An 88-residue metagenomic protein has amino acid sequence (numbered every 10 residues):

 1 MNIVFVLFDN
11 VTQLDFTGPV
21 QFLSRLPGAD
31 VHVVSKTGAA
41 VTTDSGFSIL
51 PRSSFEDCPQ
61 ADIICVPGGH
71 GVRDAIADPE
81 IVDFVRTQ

Functional and structural regions predicted by a protein language model:
M1-Q88: Extended, subdomain-level signal for the structured scaffold at the beginning of enzyme domains
